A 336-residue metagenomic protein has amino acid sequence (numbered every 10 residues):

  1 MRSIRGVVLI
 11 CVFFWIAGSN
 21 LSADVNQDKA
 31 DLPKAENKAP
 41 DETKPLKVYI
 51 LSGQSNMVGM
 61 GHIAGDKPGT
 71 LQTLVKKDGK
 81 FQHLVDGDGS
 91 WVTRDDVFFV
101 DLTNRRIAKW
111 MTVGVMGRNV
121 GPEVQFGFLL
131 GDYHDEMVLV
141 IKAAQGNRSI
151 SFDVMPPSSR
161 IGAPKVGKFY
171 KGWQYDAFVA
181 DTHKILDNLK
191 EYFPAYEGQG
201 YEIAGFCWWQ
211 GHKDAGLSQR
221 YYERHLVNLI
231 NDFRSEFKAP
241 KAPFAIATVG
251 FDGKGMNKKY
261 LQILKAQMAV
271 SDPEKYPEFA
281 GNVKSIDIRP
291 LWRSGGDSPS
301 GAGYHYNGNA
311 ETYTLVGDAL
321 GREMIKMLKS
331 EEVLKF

Functional and structural regions predicted by a protein language model:
M1-V8: Bacterial N-terminal signal peptides that target proteins for export
V8-A17: Bacterial N-terminal signal peptides
A17-G18, P156: Prokaryotic Sec-type signal peptides and long signal-anchor helices with extended Leu/Ile/Val-rich h-regions
N20-S22: Sec/Tat signal peptide C-region and signal peptidase I cleavage site
D24-F336: Cell-envelope and extracellular/periplasmic
